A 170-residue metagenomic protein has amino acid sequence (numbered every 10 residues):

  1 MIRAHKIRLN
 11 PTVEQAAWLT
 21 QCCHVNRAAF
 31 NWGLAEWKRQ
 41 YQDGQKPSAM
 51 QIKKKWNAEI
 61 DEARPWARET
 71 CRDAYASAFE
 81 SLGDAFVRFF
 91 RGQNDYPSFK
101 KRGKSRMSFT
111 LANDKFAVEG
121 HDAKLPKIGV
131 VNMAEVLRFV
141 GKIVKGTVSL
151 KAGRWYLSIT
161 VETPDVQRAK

Functional and structural regions predicted by a protein language model:
M1-K170: Nucleic-acid substrate recognition interfaces
